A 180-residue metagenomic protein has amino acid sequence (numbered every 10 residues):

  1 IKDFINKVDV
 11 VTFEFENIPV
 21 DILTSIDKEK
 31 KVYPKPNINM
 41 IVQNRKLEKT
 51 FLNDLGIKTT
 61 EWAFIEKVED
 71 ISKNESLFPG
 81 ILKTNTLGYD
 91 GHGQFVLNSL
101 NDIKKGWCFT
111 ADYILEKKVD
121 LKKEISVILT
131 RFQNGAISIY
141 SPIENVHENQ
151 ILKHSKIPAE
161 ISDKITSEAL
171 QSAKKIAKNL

Functional and structural regions predicted by a protein language model:
I1-V68, S76, L87-G88: Conserved N-proximal alpha/beta basic substrate-recognition cap immediately N-terminal to, or forming the N-lobe
E14-E16, K35-P36, R45, W62 (+5 more regions): Fold-independent oxyanion-binding glycine-rich loops and adjacent beta-strand/coil segments at enzyme active sites
L23, I71, A173: Aromatic/hydrophobic pocket-lining residues that form π-stacking "cages" and hydrophobic walls in ligand
E29-K30, T50-N53, G80, L97-L100 (+1 more regions): Short, hinge-like loop/turn segments at secondary-structure boundaries
L52-I57, K83-D90, H147-P158: Acidic/polar active-site rim loop that often engages polyanionic ligands
N74-I81: Acidic/histidine-enriched active-site and ligand-binding environments that engage anionic O-linkages
G93, L97-L180: Internal nucleotide-binding/catalytic subdomain
